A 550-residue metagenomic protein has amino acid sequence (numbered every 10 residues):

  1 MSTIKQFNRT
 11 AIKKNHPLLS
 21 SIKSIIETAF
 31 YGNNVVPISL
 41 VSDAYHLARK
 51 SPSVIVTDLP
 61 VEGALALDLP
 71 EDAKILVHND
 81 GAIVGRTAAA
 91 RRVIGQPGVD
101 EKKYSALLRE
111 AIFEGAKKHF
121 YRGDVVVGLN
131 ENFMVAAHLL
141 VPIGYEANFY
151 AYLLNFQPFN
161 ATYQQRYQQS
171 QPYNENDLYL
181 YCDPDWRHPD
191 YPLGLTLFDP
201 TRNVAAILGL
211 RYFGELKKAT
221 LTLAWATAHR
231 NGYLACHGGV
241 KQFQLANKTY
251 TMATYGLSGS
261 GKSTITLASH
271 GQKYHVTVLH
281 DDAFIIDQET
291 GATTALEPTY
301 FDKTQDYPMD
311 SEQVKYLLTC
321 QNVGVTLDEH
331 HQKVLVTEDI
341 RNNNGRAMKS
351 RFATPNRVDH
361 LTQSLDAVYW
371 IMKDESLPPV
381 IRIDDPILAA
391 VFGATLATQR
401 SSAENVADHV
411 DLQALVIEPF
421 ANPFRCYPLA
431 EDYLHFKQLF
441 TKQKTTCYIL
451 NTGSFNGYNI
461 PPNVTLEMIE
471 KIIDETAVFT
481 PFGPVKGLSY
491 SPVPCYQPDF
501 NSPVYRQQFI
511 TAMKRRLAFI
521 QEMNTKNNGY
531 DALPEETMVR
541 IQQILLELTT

Functional and structural regions predicted by a protein language model:
S2-T251, I285-T550: A noncatalytic interaction/capping subdomain that flanks phosphate/NTP-handling catalytic cores
K241, S263, D282: Conserved hydrophobic/aromatic pocket- or pore-lining residues that grip, position, or stack substrates in active sites
A246-Y274: Glycine-rich phosphate-binding P-loop
G256-S258, L279, Y448: Short conserved micro-motifs on helix faces and helix-strand junctions that flank and scaffold key functional residues
G271-A283, E289-G291: Post-Walker A helix-loop "phosphate-sensing" segment adjacent to the P-loop in P-loop NTPases
